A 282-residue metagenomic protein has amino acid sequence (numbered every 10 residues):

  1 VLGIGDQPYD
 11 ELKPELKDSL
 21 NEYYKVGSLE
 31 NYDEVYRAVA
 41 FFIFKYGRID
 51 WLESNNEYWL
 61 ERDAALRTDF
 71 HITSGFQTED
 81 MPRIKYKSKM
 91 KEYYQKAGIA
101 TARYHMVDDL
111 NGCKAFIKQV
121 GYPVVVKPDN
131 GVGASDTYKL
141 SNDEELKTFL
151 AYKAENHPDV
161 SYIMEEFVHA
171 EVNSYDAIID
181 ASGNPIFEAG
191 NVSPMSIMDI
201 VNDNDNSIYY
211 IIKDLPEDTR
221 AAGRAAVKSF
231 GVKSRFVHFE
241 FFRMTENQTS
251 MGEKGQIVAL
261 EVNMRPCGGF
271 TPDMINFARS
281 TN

Functional and structural regions predicted by a protein language model:
V1-E79, N111: ATP-binding N-terminal substructure of ATP-dependent carboxylate-amine bond-forming enzymes
L20, R48-I49, Y122, N202 (+1 more regions): Local beta-strand N-terminus motif with an aromatic residue
R62, A134-S135, N173: Glycine/Thr-rich phosphate-binding loops of Rossmann-like dinucleotide-binding domains
T73, N130-G133, G268: A short, flexible beta-alpha/helix-coil linker loop
R83-I163, H169, D180-N184, Y209-A221 (+1 more regions): Active-site nucleotide/adenylate-binding loops and adjacent lid/helix of ATP-dependent enzymes
E166-V232, F236, R243-K254, A259-N282: ATP-dependent carboxylate/phosphate-activation module, predominantly the ATP-grasp catalytic core and closely related
